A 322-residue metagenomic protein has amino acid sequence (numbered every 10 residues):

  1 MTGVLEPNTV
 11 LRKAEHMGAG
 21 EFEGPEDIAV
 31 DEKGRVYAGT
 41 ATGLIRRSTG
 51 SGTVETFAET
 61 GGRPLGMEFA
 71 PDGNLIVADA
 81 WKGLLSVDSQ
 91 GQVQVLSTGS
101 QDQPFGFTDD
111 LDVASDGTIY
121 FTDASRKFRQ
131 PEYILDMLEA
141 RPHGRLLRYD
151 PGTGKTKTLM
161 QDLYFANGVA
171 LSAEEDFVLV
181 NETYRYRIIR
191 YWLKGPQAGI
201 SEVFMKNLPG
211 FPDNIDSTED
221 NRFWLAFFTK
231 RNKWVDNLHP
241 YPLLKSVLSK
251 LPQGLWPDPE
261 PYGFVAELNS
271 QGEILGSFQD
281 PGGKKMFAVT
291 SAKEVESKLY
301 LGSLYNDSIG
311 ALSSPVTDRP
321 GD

Functional and structural regions predicted by a protein language model:
M1-D322: Sequence-structural signature of mature extracellular/luminal beta-sheet repeat domains, prominently beta-propellers
